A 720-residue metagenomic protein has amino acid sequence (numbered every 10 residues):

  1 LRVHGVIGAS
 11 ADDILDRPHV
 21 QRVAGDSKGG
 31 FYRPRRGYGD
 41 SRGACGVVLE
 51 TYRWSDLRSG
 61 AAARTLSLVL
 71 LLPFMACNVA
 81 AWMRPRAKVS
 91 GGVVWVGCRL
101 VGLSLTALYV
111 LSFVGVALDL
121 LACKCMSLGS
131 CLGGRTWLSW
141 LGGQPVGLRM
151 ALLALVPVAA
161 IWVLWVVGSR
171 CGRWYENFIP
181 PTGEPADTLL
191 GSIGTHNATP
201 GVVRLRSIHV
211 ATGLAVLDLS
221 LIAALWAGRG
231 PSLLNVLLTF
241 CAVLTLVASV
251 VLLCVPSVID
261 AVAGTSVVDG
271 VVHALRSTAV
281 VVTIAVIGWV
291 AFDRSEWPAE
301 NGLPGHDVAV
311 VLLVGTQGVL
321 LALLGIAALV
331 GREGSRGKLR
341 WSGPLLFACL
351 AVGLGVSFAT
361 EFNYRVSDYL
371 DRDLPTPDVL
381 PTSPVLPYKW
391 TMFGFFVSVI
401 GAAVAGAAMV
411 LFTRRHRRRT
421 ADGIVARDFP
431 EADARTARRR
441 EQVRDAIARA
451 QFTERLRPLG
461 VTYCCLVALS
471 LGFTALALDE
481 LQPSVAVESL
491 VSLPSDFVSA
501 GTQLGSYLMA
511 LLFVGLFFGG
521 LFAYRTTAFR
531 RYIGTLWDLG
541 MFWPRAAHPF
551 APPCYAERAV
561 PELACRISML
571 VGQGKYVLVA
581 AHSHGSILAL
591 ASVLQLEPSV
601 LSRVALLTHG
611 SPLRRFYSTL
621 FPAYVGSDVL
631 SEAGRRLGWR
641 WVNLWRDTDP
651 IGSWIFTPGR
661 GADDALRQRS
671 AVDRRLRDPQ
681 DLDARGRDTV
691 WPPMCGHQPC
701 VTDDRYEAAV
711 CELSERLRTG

Functional and structural regions predicted by a protein language model:
L1-M541, R545-P552, I567, A662-D664 (+1 more regions): N-terminal membrane-targeting/anchoring modules of bacterial envelope and secretion proteins
T526-P561, R603-A605, S611-G720: Lipolytic serine-hydrolase domain surface
A556, V560, V577, S586: C-terminal substrate/ligand-recognition segments
E562-K575: Conserved acidic catalytic loop of the alpha/beta-hydrolase fold
G572-Q573, S599-S602: Short helix-terminating capping/connector loops at secondary-structure junctions
A580-L590: Gly/Ala-rich beta-loop-alpha elbow adjacent to hydrolase catalytic centers
A591-Q595: Active-site signature of alpha/beta-hydrolase-fold catalytic machinery across serine- and Asp/Cys-nucleophile hydrolases
